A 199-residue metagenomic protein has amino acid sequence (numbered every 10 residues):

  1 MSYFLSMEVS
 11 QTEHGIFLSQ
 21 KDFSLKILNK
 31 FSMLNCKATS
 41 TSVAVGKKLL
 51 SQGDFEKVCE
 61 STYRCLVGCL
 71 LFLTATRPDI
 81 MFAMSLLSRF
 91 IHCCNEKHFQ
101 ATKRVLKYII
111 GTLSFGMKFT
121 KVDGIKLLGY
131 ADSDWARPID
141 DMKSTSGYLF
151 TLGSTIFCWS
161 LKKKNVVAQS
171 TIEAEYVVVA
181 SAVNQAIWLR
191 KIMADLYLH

Functional and structural regions predicted by a protein language model:
S2-I16: Short, conserved secondary-structure transition motifs
Q11-E13, S19, F23-H199: Divalent metal-binding acidic/histidine catalytic loops
